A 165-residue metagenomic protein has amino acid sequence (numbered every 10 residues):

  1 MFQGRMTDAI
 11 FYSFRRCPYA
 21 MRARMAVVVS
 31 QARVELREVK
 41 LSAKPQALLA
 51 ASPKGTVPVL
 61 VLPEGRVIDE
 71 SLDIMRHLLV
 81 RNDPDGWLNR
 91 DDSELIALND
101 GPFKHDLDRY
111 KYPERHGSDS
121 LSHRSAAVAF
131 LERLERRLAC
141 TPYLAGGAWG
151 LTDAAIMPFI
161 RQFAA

Functional and structural regions predicted by a protein language model:
F2-L131, E135, A139-P142: GST-like domain detector, emphasizing the conserved glutathione-binding G-site in the N-terminal thioredoxin-like
L144-A165: GST superfamily/GST-like fold recognition
